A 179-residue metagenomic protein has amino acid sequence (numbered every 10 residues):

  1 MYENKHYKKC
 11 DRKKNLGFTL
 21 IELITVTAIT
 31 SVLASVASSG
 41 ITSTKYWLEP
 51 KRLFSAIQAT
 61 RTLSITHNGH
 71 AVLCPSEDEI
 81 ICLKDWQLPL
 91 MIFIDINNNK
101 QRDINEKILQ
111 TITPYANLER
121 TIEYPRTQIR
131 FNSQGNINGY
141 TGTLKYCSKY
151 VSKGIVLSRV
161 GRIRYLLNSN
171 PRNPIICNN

Functional and structural regions predicted by a protein language model:
M1-I41, K45: N-terminal single-pass transmembrane signal-anchor helix
L16, G69, L88, Y140: Residue-level signal for beta-strand positions within conserved beta-sheet cores that form or flank
L16, N97-N98, V160: Residue-level recognition of short loop/turn positions
V36-S43, R120-I122, L144-S148: Alpha-helix C-terminal capping segments
K45-V72: Membrane-proximal N-terminal amphipathic helix
A71, P75-R130, L166-I176: Type IV pilin-like appendage domain
E123-N179: Cell-surface, membrane-associated systems
